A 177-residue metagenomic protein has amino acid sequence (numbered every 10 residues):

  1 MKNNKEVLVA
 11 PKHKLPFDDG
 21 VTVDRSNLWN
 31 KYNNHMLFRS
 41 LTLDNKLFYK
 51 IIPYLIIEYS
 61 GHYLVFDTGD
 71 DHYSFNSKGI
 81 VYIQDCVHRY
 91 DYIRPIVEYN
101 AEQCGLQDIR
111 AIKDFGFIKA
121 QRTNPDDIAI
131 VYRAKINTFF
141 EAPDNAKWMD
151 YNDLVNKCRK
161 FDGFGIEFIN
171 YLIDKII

Functional and structural regions predicted by a protein language model:
M1, A10, F38-R39, Y73-Q84 (+2 more regions): Nudix hydrolase/Nudix homology domain
M1-D19: Short, extreme N-terminal leader segments that mark the start of a protein/domain
K2, D70, R94, E98 (+2 more regions): Active-site segment of metal-dependent pyrophosphate-handling enzymes, primarily the Nudix hydrolase catalytic core
K5, I52-P53, G61, I130: Change "...and in nucleic-acid phosphodiester-cleaving endonucleases..." to "...and in nucleic-acid processing enzymes
P11-L15, Y59-G61, D67-D70, I136: Short, flexible beta-strand-to-coil junctions
D18-S60: Acidic, metal-coordinating catalytic segment for phosphate/diphosphate chemistry, firing primarily on the Nudix
F48-I52, E58, F75-Y82, D127: Short connector loops at helix/strand junctions that flank enzyme active sites, especially segments positioning acidic
H62-Y99, Q103: Conserved Nudix-box catalytic region and its N-terminal flanking loop in Nudix hydrolases and closely related
